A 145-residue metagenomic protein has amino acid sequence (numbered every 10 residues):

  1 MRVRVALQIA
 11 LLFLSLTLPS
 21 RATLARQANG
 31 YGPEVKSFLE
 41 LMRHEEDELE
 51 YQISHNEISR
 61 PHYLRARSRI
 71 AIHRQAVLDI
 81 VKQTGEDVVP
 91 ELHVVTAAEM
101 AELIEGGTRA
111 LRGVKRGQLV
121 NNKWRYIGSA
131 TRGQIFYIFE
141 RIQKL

Functional and structural regions predicted by a protein language model:
M1-V3: N-terminal secretory signal peptides that target proteins for export/translocation
Q8-T17: Bacterial N-terminal signal peptides
T23-R65: Immediate post-signal-peptide N-terminus of mature secreted/exported proteins
M42-L49, H73, V77, G107: Amphipathic alpha-helices that form helix-helix packing interfaces
A71-D87: Amphipathic alpha-helical coiled-coil segments
K82-L145: Surface-exposed, polar helix/loop patches in the mature regions of secreted/periplasmic/lumenal proteins that form
